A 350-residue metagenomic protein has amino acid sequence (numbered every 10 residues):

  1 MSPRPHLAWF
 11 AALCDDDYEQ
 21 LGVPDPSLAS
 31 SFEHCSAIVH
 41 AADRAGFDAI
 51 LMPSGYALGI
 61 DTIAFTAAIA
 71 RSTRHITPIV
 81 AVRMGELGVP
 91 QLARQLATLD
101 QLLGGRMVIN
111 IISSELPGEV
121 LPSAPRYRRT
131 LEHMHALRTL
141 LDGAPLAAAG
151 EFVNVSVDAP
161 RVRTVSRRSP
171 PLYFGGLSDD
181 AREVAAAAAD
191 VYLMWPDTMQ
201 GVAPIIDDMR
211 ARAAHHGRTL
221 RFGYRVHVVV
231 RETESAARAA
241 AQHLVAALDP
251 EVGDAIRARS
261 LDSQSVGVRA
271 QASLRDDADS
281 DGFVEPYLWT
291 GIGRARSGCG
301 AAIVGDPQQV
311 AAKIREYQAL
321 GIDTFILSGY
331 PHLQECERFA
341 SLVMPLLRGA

Functional and structural regions predicted by a protein language model:
M1-H75, R167-P170: N-terminal beta1-alpha1-beta2 module of alpha/beta enzyme domains
S2-D16, S123-V165, M199-A319, A350: An alpha-helical appendage that flanks or caps ligand/catalytic pockets
P5-A11, I50-M52, T77-V82, M107-I111 (+4 more regions): Hydrophobic faces of well-ordered beta-strands that scaffold small-molecule active sites in alpha/beta enzyme cores
D17-E33, A81-P90, V165-L177, V228-R231 (+1 more regions): Active-site mouth loops of central-metabolism enzymes
S27-A42, T62, L92-Q95, G175-V184 (+1 more regions): Short, acidic/polar
A42, G46, I69, L99 (+8 more regions): Conserved, mostly hydrophobic/aromatic
A49-I69, P196-Q200, L327-A340: Glycine-rich, proline-tolerant flexible connector loops at the mouths of alpha/beta enzymes
I60-R83, L140, A211-R218, F222 (+1 more regions): Alpha-helix-loop-beta-strand connector modules within alpha/beta enzyme cores
